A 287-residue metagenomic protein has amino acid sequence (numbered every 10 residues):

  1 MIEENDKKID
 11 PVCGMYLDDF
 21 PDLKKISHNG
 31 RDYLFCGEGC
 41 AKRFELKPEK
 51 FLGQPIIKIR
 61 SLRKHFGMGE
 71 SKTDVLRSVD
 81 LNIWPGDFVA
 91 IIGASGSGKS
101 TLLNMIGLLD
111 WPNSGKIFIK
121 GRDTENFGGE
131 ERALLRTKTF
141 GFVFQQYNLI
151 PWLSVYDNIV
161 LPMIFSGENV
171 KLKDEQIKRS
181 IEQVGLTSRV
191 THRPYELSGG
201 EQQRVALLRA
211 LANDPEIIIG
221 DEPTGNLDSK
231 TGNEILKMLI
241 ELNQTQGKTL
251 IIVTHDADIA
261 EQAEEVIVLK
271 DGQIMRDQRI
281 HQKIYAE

Functional and structural regions predicted by a protein language model:
K7: Residues immediately within or flanking Cys/His clusters that coordinate Zn2+ in small zinc-binding modules
D10: Short cysteine-rich clusters marking metal-coordination/redox-active sites
Y16, G39, R43: Cys/His-rich metal-chelating microdomains
D19-F20: Short, non-ligating residues that shape and space the ligands of small metal-coordination modules and catalytic
K25-R31: Short linker/helix segments within small regulatory modules
R31-G39: Cysteine-rich micro-motifs
I56-L269: ABC family nucleotide-binding domain
Q273-E287: Conserved beta-strand-loop-alpha-helix hinge in the C-terminal portion of ABC ATPase nucleotide-binding domains
